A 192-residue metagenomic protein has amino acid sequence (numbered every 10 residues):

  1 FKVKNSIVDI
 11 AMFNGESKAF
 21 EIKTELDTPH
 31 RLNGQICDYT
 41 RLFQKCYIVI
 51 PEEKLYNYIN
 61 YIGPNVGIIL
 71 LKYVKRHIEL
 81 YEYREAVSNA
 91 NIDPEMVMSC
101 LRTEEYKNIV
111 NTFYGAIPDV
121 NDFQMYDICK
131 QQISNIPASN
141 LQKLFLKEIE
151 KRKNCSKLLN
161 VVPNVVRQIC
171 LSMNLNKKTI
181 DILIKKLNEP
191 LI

Functional and structural regions predicted by a protein language model:
F1-M12: N-terminal, Lys/Arg-enriched amphipathic/low-complexity engagement segments that precede the first folded domain
S6, E16, L32-Q35: Generic hydrophobic, aliphatic-rich segments that mediate packing or membrane embedding
I10-L26: Conserved catalytic cores of phosphodiester-cleaving nucleases, focusing on short active-site segments
F13-G15, K72-R76: Short acidic-glycine loop/turn motifs at beta-strand connectors
L26-K72: Catalytic cores of nucleic-acid endonucleases
H77-R152: A conserved mid-domain beta-alpha-beta active-site/ligand-binding segment of alpha/beta enzyme cores
I128-I192: C-terminal, charge/polar-rich interaction regions
